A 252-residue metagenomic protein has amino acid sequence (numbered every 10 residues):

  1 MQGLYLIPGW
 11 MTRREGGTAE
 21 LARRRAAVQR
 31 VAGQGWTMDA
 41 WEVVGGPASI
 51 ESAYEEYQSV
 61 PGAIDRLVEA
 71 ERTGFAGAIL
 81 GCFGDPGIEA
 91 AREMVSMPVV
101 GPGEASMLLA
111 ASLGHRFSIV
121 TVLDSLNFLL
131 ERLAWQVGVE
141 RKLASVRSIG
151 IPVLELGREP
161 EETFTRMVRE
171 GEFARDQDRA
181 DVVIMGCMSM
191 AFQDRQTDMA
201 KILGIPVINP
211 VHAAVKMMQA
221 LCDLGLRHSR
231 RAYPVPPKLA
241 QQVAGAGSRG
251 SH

Functional and structural regions predicted by a protein language model:
M1-L21, F117-V120: Short beta-strand segments enriched in small/hydrophobic residues
T18, A111-S148, R158, E162 (+1 more regions): Short, glycine-/small-residue-rich phosphate/pyrophosphate-handling segment
D39-P61, L154-E159: N-terminal beta-loop-helix "entrance" segment that forms/cooperates in small-molecule cofactor or anionic ligand
S52-E69, E162-E170: Glycine-rich, highly charged phosphate/nucleotide-binding loops
R72-C82, R179-C187: Periplasmic-binding protein-like
R92-L113, D198-V215: Short, acidic/small-residue loops that bind anionic groups at enzyme active sites
L133-G186, R195: Active-site rim beta-loop-alpha module in soluble metabolic enzymes
I151, V207-R227: Short, flexible loop segments at boundaries between secondary-structure elements
